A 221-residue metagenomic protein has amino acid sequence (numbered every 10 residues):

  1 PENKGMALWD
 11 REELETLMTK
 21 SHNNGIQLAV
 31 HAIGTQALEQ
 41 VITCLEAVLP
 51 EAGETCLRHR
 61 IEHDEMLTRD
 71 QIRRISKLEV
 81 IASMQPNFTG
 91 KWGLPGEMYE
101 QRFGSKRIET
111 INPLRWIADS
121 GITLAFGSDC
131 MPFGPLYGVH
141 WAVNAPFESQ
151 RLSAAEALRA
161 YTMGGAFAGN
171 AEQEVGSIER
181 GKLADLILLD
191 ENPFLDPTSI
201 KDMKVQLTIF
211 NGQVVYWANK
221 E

Functional and structural regions predicted by a protein language model:
P1-H22, I72: Active-site-adjacent helix-turn-beta-strand microarchitecture at beta-sheet edges that either contains or buttresses
M18-A29, Q36-H59, M84-T198, M203-N211: His/Asp/Glu-enriched, well-ordered alpha-helical/loop segment that forms or immediately abuts the divalent-metal
H59-E65: Extended hydrophobic secondary-structure segments that form protein cores and membrane-embedded regions
E65-L67, F88: Acidic, glycine-rich active-site loops and adjacent beta-strand->loop/helix elements that engage anionic groups
L67-I81: Short amphipathic alpha-helices and their capping/turn segments at secondary-structure boundaries
K220-E221: Residue-level structural signal for beta-strand termini and adjacent loop
